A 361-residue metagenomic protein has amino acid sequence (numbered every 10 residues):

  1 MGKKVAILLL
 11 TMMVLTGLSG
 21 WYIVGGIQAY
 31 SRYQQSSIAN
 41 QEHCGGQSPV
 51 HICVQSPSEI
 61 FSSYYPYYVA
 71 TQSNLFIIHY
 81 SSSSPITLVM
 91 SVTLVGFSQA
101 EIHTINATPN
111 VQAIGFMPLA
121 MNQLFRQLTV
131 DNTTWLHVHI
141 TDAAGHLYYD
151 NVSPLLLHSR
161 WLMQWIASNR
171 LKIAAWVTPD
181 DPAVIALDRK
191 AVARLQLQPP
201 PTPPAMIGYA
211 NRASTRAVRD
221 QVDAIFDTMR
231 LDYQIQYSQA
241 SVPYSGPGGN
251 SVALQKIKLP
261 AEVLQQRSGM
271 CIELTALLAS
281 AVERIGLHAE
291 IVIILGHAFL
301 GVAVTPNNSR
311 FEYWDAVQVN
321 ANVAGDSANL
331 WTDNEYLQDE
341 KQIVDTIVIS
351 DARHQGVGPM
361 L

Functional and structural regions predicted by a protein language model:
I7-Y22: Hydrophobic membrane-insertion alpha-helices, especially the h-region of bacterial N-terminal signal peptides
Q28-I77: Beta-sheet-dominated interaction scaffolds and their linkers
F76-S84: Asparagine-centered strand-capping/turn motif at beta-strand->loop junctions
V89-T133, D142-L147: Intrinsically disordered, low-complexity Pro/Gly/Ser/Thr-rich segments with frequent PxxP/GP/PP motifs and embedded
G145-P182: Short beta-strand elements
A175-Q266, N308: Secondary-structure boundary elements
G269-R353: Hydrophobic/aromatic-rich core segments of domains that either
